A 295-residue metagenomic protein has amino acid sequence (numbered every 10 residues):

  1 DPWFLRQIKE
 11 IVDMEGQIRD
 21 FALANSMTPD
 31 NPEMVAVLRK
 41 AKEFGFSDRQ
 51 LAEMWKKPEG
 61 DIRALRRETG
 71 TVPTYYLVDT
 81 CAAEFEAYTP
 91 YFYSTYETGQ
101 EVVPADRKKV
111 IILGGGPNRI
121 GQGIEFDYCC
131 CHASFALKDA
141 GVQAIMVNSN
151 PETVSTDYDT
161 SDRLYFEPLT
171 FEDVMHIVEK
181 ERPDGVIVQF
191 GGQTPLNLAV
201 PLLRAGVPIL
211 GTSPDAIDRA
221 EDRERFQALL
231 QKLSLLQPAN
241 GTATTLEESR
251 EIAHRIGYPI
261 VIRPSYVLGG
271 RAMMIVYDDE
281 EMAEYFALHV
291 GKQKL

Functional and structural regions predicted by a protein language model:
D1-L5, I62-R63: Helix-turn-helix DNA-binding helix
M14-K40, S47-M54, P58-A64, G70-L295: N-terminal beta-alpha lobe that positions the nucleotide/phosphoryl donor in ATP/NTP-coupled carboxylate activation
